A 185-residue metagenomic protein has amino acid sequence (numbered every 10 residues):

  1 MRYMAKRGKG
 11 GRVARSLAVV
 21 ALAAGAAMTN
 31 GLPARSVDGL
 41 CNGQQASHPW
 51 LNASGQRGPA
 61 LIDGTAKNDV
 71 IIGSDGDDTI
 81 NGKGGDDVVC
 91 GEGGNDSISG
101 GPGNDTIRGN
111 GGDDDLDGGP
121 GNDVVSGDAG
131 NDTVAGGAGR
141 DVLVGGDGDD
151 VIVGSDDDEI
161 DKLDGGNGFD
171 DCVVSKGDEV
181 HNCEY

Functional and structural regions predicted by a protein language model:
M1-G10: N-terminal secretory signal peptides that target proteins for export/translocation
A18-A27: Bacterial N-terminal signal peptides
A34-C90, E184-Y185: N-terminal segments that cap or nucleate solenoid repeat domains
Q45-H48, D96, D178: Secreted/processed peptides and extracellular or luminal domains of membrane proteins
G55, G64, G73, N81-G84 (+10 more regions): Glycine-centered beta-turn/loop sites at beta-strand termini
V153-Y185: Leucine-rich solenoid repeat scaffolds
